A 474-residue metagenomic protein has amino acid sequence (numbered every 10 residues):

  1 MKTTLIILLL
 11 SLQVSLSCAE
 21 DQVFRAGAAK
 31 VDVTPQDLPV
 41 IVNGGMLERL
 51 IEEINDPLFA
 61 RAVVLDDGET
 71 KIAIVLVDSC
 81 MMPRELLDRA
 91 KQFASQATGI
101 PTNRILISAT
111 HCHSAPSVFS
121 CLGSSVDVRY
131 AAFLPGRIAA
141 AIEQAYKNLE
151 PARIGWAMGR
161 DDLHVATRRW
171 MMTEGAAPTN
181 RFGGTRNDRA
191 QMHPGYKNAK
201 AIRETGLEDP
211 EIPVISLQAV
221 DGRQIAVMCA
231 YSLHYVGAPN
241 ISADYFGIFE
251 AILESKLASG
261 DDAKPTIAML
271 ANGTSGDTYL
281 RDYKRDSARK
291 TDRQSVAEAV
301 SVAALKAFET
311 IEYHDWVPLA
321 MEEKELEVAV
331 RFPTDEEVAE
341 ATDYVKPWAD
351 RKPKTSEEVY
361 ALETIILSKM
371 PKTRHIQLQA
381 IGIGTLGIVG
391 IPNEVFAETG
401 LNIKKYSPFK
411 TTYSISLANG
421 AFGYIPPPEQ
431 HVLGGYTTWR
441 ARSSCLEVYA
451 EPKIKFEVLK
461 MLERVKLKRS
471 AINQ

Functional and structural regions predicted by a protein language model:
T4-S15: Bacterial N-terminal signal peptides
E20-S108, C112-I267, G273-T274, T278 (+4 more regions): Conserved beta-alpha junction segments in alpha/beta enzyme cores
